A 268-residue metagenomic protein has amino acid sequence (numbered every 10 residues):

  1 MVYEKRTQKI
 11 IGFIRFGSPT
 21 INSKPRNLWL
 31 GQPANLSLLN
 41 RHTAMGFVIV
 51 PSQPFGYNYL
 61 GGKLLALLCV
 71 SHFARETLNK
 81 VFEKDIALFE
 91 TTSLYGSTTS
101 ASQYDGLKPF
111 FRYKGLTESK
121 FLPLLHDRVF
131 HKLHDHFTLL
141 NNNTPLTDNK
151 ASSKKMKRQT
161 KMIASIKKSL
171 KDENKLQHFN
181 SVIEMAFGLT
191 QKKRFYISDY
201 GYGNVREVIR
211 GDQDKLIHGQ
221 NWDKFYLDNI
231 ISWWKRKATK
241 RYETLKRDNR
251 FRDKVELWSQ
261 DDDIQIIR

Functional and structural regions predicted by a protein language model:
M1-L60, A66-R268: Extended, composition-driven regions rather than compact fold-specific motifs
